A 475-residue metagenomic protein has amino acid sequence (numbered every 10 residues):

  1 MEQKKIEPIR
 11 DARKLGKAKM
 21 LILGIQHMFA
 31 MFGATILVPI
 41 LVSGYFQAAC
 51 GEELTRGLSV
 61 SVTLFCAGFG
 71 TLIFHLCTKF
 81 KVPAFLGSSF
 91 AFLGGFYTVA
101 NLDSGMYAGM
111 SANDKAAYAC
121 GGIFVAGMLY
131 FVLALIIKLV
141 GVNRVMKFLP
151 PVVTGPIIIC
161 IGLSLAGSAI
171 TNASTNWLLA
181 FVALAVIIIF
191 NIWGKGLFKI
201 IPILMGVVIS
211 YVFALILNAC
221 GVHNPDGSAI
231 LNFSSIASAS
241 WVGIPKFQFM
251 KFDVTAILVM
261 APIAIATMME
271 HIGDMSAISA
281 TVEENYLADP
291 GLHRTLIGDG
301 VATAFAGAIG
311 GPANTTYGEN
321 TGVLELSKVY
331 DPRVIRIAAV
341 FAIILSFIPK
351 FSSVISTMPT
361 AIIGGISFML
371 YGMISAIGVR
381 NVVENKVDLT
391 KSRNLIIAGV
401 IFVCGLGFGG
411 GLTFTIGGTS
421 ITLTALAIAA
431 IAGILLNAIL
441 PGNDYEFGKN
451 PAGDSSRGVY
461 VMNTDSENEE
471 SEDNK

Functional and structural regions predicted by a protein language model:
M1-I22, N224-K246, A280-L287, T295 (+1 more regions): Intrinsically disordered, low-complexity non-transmembrane regions of multi-pass membrane transporters
M1-P83, G94-A112: N-terminal signal-anchor module of multipass membrane proteins
K17, S43-H75, P262-P332, S466-E469: Membrane-embedded helical hairpins/re-entrant loop segments and their flanking transmembrane helices within multi-pass
I25-F29, L149, V153, A173-W177 (+4 more regions): Hydrophobic alpha-helical transmembrane segments of multi-pass membrane proteins
T35-I36, S210-V222, D226-G307, G311: Membrane-embedded hairpin module used as a gating/binding unit in multi-pass transport and secretion proteins
L58, F80-F92, V145-T154, K199-M205 (+4 more regions): Short, non-helical or kinked segments that cap or interrupt transmembrane helices
Y97-N101, N191, N320-I335, F341-L345: Interfacial segments of multi-pass membrane proteins
N101, D114-C220, A339-N450: Membrane-embedded alpha-helical modules
